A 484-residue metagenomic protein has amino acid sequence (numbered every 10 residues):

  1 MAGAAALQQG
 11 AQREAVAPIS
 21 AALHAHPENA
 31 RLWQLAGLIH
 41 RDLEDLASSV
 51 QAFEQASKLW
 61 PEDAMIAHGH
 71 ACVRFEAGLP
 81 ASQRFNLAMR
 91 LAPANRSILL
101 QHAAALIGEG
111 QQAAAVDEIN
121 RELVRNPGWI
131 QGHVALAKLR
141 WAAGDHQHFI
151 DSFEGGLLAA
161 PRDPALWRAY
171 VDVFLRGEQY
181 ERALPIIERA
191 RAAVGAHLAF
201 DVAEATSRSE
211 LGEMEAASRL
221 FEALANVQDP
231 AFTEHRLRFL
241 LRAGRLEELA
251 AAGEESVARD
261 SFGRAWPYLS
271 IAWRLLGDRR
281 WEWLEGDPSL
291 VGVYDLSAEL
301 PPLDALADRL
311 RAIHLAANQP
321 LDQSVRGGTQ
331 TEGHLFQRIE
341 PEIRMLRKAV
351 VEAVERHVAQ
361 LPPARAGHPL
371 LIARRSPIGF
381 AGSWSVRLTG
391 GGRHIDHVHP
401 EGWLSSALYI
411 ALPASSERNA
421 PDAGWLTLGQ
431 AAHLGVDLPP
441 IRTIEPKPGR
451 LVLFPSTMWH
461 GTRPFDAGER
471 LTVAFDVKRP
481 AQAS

Functional and structural regions predicted by a protein language model:
M1, L35, G69-H70, Q101 (+5 more regions): Canonical tetratricopeptide repeat
A21-A22, Q55-A56, L87-M89, R121-E122 (+4 more regions): Canonical positions in the second alpha-helix
P27, P61, P93, P127 (+4 more regions): Short coil turns that delineate tetratricopeptide repeat
W281-I372: Non-heme Fe(II)/2-oxoglutarate
P341-V351, E355-L453, M458-P464, G468-S484: Catalytic core of non-heme Fe(II) oxygenases with the double-stranded beta-helix
